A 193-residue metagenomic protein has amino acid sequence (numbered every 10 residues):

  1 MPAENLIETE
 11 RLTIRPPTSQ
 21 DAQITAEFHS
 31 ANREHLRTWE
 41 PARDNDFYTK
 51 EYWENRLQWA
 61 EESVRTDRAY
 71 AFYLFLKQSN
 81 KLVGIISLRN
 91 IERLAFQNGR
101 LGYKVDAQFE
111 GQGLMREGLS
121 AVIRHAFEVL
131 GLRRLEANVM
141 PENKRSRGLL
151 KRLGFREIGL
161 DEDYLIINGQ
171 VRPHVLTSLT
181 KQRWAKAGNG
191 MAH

Functional and structural regions predicted by a protein language model:
M1-I24, F28-T38, A71-H193: Acyl-donor (CoA/ACP) binding surface of acyl/acetyltransferases
R37-W59: Conserved GNAT-fold acetyl-CoA-binding loop/helix
N45, Q58-Y73: A short helix-loop-beta-strand connector motif used in the catalytic cores of GNAT acetyltransferases and, in some
